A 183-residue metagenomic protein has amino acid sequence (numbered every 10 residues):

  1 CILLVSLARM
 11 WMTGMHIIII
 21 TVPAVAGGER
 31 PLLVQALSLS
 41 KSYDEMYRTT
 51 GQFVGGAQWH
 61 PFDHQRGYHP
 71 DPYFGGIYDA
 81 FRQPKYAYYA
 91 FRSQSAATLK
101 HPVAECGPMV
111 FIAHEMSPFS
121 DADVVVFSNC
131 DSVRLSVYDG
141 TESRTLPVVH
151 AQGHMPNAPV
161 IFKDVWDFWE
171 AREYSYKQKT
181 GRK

Functional and structural regions predicted by a protein language model:
C1-R182: Extended substrate-binding grooves/exosites of carbohydrate-active enzymes
